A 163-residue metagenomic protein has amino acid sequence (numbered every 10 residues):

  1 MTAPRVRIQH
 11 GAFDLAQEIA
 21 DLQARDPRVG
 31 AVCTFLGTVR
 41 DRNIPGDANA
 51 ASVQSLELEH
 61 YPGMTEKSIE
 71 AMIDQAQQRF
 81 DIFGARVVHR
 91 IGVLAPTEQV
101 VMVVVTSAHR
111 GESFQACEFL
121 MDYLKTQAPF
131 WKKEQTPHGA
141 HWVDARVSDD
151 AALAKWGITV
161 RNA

Functional and structural regions predicted by a protein language model:
M1-V100, T106, Q115-E118, D122-A163: N-terminal, polar/charged subdomain of small-to-medium soluble alpha/beta proteins
A108-R110: Helix N-cap motif at beta-to-alpha junctions
